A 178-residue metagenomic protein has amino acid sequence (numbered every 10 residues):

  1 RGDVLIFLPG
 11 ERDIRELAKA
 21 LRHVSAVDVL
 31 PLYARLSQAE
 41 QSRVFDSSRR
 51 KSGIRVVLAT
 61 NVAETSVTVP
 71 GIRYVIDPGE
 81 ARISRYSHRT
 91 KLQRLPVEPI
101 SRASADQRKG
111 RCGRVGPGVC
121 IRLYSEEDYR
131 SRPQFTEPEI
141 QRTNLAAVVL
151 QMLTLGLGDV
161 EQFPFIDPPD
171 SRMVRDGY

Functional and structural regions predicted by a protein language model:
R1-Y178: P-loop NTPase motor module signature
